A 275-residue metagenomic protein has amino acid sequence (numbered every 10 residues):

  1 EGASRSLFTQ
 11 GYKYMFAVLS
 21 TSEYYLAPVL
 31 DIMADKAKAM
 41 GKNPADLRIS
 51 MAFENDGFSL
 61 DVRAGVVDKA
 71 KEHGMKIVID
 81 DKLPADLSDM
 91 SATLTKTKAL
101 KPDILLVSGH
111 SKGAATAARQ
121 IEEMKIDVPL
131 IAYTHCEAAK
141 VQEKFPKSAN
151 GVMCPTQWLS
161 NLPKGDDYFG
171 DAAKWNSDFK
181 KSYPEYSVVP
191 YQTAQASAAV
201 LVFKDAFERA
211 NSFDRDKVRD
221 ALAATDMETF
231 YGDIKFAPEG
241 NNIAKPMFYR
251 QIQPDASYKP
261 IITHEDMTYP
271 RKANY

Functional and structural regions predicted by a protein language model:
E1-V78, P129-C154: Extracytoplasmic ligand/sensor domains, especially the bilobed periplasmic-binding protein
Y12, I121-S197, E208, A256 (+1 more regions): Extracellular/periplasmic periplasmic-binding protein-like sensory domains
A27, A115, A194-L201, D216 (+1 more regions): A structural signal for well-ordered alpha-helical segments within the folded catalytic domains of diverse enzymes
A52-D61, G109-K112, P163-G165, V188-A194: Extracytoplasmic "Venus flytrap"
V62-N161: Extracellular/periplasmic bilobed ligand-binding domains
L201-R209: Short glycine/serine- and small hydrophobic-enriched flexible loop segments
E208-D220: Short, charged, surface-exposed loops that flank catalytic or proteolytic processing sites
A223-Y275: Solvent-exposed, acidic/polar segments of extracytosolic/periplasmic ligand-binding ectodomains
